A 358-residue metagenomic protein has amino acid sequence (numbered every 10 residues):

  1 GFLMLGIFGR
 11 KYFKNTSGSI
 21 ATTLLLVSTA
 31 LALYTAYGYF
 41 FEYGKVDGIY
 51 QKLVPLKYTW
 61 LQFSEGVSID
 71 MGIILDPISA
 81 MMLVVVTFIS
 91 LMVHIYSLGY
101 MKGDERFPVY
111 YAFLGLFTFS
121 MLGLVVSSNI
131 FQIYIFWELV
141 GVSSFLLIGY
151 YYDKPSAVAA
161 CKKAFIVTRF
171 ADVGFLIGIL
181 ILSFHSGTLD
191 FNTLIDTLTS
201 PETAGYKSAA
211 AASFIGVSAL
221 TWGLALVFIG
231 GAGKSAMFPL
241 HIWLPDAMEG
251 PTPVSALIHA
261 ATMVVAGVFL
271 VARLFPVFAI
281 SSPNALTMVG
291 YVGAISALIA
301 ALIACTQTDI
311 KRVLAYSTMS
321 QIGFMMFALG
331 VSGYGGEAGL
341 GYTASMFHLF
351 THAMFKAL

Functional and structural regions predicted by a protein language model:
G1-G6: N-terminal low-complexity, Ser/Thr- and acidic-residue-enriched intrinsically disordered segments
F8-V84, F88-A112, H185-F214, R273-F275 (+1 more regions): Transmembrane helix-loop-helix hairpins at membrane boundaries of multipass inner-membrane proteins
M92-I133, V142-L358: Hydrophobic transmembrane alpha-helices and their helix-loop junctions in integral membrane proteins
E138: Short phosphate-coordinating micro-motif centered on Lys-Gly-acidic
